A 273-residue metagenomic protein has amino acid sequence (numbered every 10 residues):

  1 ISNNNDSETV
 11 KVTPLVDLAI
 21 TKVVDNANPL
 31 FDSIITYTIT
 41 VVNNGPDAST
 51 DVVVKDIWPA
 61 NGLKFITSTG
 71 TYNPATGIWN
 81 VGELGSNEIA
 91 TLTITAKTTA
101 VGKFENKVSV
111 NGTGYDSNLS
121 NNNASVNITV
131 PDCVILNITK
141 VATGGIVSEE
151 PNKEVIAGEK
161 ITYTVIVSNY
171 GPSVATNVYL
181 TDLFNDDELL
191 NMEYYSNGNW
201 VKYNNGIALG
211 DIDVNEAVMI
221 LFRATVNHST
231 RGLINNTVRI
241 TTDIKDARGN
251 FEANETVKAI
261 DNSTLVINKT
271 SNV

Functional and structural regions predicted by a protein language model:
I1-V273: Exported/extracytosolic protein signature
